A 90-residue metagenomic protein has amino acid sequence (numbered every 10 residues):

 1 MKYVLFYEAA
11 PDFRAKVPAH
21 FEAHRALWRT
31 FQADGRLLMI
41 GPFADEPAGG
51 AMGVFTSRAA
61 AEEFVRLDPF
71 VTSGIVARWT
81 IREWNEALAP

Functional and structural regions predicted by a protein language model:
M1-P90: Conserved, structured core segments of small domains
